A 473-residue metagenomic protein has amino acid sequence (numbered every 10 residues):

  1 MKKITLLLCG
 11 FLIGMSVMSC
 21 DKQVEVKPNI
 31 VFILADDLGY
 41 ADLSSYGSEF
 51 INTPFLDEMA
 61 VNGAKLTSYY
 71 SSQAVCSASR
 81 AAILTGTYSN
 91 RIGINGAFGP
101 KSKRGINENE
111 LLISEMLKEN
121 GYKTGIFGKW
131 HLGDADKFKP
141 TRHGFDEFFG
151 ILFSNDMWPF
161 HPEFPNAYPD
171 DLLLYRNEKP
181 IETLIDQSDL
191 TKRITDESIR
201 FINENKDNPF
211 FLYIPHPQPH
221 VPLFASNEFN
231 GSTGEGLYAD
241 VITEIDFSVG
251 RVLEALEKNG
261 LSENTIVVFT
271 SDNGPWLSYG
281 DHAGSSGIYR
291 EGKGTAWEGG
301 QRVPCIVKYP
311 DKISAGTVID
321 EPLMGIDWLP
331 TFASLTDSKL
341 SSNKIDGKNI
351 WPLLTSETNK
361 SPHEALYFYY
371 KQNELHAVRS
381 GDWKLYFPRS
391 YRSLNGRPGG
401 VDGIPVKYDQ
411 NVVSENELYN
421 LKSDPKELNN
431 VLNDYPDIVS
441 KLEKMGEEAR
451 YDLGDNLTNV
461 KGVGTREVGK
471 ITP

Functional and structural regions predicted by a protein language model:
K2-F11, C20-E417, P425-K444, E448-P473: Formylglycine-dependent sulfatase
K422: Phosphate-moiety recognition in structured ligand-binding domains
